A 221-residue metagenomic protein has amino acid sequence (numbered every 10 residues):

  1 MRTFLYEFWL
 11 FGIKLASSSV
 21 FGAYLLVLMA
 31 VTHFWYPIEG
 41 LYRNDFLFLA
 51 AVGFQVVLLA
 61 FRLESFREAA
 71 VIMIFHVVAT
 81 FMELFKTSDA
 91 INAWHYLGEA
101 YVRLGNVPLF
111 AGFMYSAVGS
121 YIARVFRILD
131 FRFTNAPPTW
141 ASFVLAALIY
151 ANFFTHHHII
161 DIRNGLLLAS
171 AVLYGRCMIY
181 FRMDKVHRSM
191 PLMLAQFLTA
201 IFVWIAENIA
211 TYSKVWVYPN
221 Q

Functional and structural regions predicted by a protein language model:
M1-Q221: Aromatic-rich, lipid-facing transmembrane alpha helices and their immediate juxtamembrane interface loops in integral
